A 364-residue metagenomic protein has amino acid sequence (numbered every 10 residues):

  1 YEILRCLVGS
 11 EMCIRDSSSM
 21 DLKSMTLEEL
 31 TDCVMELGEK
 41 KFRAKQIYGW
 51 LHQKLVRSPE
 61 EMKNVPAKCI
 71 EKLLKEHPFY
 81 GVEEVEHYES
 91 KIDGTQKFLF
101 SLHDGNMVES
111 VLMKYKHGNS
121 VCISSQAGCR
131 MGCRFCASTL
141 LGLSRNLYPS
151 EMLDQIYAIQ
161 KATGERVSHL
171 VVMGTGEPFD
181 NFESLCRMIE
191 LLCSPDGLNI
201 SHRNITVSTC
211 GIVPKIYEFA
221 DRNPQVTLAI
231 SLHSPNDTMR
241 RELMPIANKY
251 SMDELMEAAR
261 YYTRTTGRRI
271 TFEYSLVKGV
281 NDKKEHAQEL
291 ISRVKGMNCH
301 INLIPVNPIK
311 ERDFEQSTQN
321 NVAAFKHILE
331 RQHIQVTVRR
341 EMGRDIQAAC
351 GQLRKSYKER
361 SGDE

Functional and structural regions predicted by a protein language model:
Y1-D16: Single conserved hydrophobic/aromatic residue that forms the stacking wall/gate of nucleotide- or nucleobase-binding
C13, C122-S124, G128, F135-A137 (+3 more regions): Conserved beta-strand segments that form the floor/walls of ligand-binding pockets within enzyme and binding domains
R15-N119, D363: Flexible, acidic/Gly-rich N-terminal and inter-domain linker regions that tether and position cofactor-handling modules
K114-E151: Canonical Radical SAM [4Fe-4S] cluster-binding loop centered on the CxxxCxxC motif and its immediate flanking residues
T139-H169: Conserved alpha-helical substructure of the radical SAM core
Q160-H169, G174-R339: Conserved AdoMet/S-adenosylmethionine-binding subsite of the radical SAM
K355-E364: Generic C-terminal helix-cap and adjacent flexible tail
